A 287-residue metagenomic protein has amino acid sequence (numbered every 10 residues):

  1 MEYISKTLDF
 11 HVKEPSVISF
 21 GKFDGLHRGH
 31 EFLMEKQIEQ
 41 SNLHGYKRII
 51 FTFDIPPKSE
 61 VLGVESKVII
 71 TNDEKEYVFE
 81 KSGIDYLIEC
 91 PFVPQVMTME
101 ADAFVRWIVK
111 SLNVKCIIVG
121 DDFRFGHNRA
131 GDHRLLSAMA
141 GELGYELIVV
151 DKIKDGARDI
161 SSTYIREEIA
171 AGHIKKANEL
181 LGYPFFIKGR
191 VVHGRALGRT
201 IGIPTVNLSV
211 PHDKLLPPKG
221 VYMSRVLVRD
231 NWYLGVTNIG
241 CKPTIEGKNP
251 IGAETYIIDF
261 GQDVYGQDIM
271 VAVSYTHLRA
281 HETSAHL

Functional and structural regions predicted by a protein language model:
T7-T71: N-terminal catalytic cores of NTP/NDP-binding nucleotidyl/phosphoryl-transfer enzymes
H27, F79, I117, A177 (+1 more regions): Residue-level signal for inorganic ion chemistry
I50-L62, S66-S111: Active-site-proximal cofactor/substrate-binding loop regions of enzyme domains
T98-P204, R229: Classical nucleotidyltransferase
G194-R279, S284-L287: Phosphate/ribose-recognition catalytic cores of enzymes acting on nucleotide-derived substrates
